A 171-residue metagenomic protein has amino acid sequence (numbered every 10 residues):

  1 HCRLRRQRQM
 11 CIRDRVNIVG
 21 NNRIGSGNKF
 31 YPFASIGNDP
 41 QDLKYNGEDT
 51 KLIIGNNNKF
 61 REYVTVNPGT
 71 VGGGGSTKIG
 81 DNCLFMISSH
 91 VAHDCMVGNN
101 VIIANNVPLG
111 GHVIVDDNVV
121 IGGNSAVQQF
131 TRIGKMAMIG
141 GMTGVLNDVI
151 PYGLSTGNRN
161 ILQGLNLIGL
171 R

Functional and structural regions predicted by a protein language model:
H1-I12: Single conserved hydrophobic/aromatic residue that forms the stacking wall/gate of nucleotide- or nucleobase-binding
D14-R171: Glycine-rich hexapeptide-repeat left-handed beta-helix
